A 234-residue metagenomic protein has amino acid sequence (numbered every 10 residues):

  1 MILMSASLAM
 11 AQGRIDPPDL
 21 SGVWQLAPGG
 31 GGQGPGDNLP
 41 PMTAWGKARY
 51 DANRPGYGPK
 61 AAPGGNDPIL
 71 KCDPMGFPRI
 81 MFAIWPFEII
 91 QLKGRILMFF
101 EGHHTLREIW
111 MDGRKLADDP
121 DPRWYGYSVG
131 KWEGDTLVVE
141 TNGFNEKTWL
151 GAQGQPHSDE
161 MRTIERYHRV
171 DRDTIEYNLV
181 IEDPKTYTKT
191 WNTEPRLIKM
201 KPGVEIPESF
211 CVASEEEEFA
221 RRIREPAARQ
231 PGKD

Functional and structural regions predicted by a protein language model:
M10-D234: PEST-like low-complexity, intrinsically disordered acidic/proline/serine-rich tracts that flank trafficking/processing
